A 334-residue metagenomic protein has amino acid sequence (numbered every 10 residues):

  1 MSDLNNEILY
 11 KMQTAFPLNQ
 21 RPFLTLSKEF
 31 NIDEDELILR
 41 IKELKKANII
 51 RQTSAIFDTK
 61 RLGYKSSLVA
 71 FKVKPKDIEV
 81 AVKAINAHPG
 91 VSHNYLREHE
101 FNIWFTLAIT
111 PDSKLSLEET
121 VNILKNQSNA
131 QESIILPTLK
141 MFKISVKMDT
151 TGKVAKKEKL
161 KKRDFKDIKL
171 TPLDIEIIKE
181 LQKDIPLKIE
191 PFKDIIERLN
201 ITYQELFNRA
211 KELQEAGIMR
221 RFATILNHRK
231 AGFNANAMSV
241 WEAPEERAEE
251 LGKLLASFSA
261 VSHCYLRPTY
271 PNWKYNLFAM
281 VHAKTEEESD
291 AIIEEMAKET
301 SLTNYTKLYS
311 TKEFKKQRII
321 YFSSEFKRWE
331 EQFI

Functional and structural regions predicted by a protein language model:
M1-I334: A compositional/biophysical signature of low hydrophobicity enriched in polar/charged and small residues
